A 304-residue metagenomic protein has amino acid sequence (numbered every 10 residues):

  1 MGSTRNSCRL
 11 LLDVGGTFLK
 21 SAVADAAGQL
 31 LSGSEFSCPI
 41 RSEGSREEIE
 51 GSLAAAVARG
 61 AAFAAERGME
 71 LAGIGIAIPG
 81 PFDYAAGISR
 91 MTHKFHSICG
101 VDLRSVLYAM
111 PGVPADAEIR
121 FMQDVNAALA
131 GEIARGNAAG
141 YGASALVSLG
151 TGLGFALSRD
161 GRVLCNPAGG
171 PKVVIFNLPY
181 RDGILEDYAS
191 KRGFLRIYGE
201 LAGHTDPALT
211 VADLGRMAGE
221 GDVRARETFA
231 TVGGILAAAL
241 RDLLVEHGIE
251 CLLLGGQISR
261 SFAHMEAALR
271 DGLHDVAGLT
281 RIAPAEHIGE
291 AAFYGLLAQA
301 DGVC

Functional and structural regions predicted by a protein language model:
G2-S52, I88-M91, V163, A168-R181: Short glycine-rich, Thr/Ser-proximal phosphate-binding strand/loop in the N-terminal lobe of ATP-dependent enzymes
G2-T4, D275-C304: Conserved glycine-rich phosphate/nucleotide-binding loop and adjacent Mg2+-coordinating catalytic segment
R9-D13, L71-G75, S144-S148, G154 (+1 more regions): Short glycine-aspartate micro-motif
T17, P79-F82, G150-G154, I258-S259: Short glycine-rich anion-binding loops that position phosphate/pyrophosphate groups of nucleotides and phosphorylated
A22-A24, E35, G44-S45, R135-A225 (+1 more regions): Glycine/GP-enriched mid-protein hinge/lid loop-to-helix segment characteristic of carbohydrate kinases
S42-G68, G183-L185, R196-L253, Q257-A263 (+1 more regions): Adenine-nucleotide phosphate-binding core of ATP-dependent small-molecule kinases
E43, E50-G51, E70-I74, G80-A143 (+1 more regions): Glycine-rich phosphate-binding loop and adjoining helix at the ATP-binding site of ATP-dependent phosphoryl-transfer
I49, S190, H264-E266, A292-L296: Residues at alpha-helix caps and immediate loop-helix transition turns in enzyme cores, especially N- and C-cap
